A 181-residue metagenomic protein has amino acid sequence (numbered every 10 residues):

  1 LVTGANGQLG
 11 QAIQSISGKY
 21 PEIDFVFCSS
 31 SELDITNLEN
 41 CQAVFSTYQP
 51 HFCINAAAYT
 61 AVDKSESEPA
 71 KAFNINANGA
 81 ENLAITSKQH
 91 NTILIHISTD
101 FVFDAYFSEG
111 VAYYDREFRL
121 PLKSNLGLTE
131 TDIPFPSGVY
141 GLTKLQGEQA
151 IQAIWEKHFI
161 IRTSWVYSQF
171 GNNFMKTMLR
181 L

Functional and structural regions predicted by a protein language model:
L1-Y20: N-terminal Rossmann NAD(P)H-binding glycine-rich loop of SDR-like oxidoreductase domains
T3, C28, C53-A57, L94-T99 (+2 more regions): SDR active-site strand-loop-helix element
Y20-A43: Adenosine-cofactor binding site in Rossmann-like domains, unifying the SAM/SAH pocket of S-adenosylmethionine-dependent
L38-I75: NAD(P)H-binding glycine-rich loop region in Rossmannoid oxidoreductase-like domains and their noncatalytic homologs
S46, S67-I95, A150: NAD(P)-cofactor binding segment of oxidoreductase domains
E81-P134: Conserved Rossmann-fold NAD(P)-dependent oxidoreductase catalytic core, especially the SDR/UDP-sugar
E117-L120, Q149-L181: NAD(P)-dependent short-chain dehydrogenase/reductase
T143: Active-site helix of classical SDR
